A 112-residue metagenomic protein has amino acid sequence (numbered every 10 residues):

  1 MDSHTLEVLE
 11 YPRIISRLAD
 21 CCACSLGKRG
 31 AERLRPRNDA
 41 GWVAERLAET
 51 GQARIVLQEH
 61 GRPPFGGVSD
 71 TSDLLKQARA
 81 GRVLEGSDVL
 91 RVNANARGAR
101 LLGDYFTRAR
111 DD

Functional and structural regions predicted by a protein language model:
M1-D112: Conserved amphipathic alpha-helical "coupling/scaffold" segments that transmit conformational changes between domains
